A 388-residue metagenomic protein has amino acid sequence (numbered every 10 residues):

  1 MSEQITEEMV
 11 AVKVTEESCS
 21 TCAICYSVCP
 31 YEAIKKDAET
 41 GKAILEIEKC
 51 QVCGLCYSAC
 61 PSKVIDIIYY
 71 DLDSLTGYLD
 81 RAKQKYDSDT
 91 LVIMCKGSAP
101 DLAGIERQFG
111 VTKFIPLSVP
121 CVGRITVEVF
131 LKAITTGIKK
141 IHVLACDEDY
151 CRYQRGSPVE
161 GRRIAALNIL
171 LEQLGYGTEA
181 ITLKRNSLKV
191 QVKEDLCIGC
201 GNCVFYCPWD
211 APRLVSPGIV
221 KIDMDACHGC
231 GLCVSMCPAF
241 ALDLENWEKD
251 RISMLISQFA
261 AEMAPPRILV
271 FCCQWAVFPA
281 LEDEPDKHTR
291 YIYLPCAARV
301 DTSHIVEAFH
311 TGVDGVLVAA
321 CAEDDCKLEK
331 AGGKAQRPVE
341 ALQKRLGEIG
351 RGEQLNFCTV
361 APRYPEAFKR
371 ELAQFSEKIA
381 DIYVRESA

Functional and structural regions predicted by a protein language model:
M1-K35, D87-L131, T135-S216, P266-A297 (+6 more regions): Ferredoxin-type iron-sulfur electron-transfer modules and their immediate structural context
S20, I24-E46, Q51, L55-D73 (+3 more regions): Iron-sulfur cluster-binding cysteine motifs and their immediate structural context in ferredoxin-like electron-transfer
T40, D80, Y153-S157, S257 (+1 more regions): Short secondary-structure transition/capping segments
Y69, D73-K85, V92, N246 (+1 more regions): Primarily the internal scaffold of c-type cytochrome electron-transfer domains, especially repeated/multiheme c-type
G77-L79, T126-V129, I256, D301-S303: Short alpha-helical segments and helix-capping/turn motifs at coil-helix boundaries
V313-D314: Long C-terminal interaction/binding lobes of large macromolecular proteins
D324: A glycine- and Lys/Arg-enriched "phosphate-lid" helix/loop adjacent to the NTP-binding pocket of small-molecule kinases
